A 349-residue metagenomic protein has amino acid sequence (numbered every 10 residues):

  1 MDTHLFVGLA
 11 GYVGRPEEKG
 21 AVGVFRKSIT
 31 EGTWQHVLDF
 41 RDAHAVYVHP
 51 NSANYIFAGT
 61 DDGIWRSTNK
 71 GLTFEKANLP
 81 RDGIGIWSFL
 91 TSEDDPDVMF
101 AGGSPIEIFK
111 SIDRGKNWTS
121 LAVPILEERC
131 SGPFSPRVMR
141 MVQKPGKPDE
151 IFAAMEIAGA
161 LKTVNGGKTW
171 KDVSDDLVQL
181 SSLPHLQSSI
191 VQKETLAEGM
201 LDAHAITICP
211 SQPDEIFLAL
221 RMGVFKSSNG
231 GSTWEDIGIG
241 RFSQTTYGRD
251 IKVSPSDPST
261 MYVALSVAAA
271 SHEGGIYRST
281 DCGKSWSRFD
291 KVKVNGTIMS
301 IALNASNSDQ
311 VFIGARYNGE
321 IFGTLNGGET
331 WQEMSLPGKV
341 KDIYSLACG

Functional and structural regions predicted by a protein language model:
M1-G349: Extracellular glycan-interacting surfaces
